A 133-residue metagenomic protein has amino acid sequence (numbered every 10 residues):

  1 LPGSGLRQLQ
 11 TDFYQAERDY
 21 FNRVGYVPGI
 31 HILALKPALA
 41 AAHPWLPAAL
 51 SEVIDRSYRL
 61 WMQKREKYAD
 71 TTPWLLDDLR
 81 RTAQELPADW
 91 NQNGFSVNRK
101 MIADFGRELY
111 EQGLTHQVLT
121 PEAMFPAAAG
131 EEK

Functional and structural regions predicted by a protein language model:
L1-E66: Pocket-lining segment of extracytoplasmic ligand-binding domains
M62, E66-K133: An extracytoplasmic/periplasmic, membrane-proximal ligand-sensing/linker region
